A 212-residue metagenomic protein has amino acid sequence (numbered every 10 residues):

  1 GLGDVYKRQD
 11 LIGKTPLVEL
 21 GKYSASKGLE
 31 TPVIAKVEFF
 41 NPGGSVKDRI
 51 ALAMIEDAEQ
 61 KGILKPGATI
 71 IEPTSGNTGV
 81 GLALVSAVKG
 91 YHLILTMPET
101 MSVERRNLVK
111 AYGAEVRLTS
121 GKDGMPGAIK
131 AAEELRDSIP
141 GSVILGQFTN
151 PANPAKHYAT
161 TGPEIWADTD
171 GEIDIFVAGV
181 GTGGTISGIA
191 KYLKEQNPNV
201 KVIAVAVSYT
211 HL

Functional and structural regions predicted by a protein language model:
G1: ABC transporter nucleotide-binding domains
D4-L212: PLP-dependent amino-acid enzyme catalytic core
